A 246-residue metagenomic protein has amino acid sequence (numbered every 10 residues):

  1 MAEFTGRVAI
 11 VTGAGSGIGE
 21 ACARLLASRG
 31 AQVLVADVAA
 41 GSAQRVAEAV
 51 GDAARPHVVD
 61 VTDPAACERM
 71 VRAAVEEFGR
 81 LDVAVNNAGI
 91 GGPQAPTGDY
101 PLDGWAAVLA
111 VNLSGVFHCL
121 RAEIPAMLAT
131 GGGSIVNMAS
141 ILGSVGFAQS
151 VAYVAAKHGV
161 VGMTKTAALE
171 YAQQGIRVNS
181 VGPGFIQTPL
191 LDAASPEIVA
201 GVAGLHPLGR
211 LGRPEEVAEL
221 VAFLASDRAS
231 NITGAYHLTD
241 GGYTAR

Functional and structural regions predicted by a protein language model:
E3-L34, A167: Canonical Rossmann dinucleotide-binding motif of NAD(H)/NADP(H)-dependent dehydrogenases/reductases, specifically
A40-G41, V58-M70, L102, E215-E216: The beta1-alpha1 cofactor-binding region of Rossmann-like NAD(H)/NADP(H)-dependent oxidoreductases
A95-T97, P101-A106, L191, I198 (+1 more regions): Substrate-binding pocket helix/loop in short-chain dehydrogenase/reductase
G98-F117, V136, V160: Catalytic Tyr-X3-Lys loop
F117-L120, I176, R210-T239, Y243-T244: C-terminal substrate-recognition "lid" of short-chain dehydrogenase/reductases
L120, A156, T164: Active-site helix of classical SDR
P125, L169-Q173, S230: Alpha-helical segment proximal to the catalytic Tyr-Lys
S140: Residue(s) in the substrate-gating loop at a strand-loop-helix junction that position the organic substrate next
